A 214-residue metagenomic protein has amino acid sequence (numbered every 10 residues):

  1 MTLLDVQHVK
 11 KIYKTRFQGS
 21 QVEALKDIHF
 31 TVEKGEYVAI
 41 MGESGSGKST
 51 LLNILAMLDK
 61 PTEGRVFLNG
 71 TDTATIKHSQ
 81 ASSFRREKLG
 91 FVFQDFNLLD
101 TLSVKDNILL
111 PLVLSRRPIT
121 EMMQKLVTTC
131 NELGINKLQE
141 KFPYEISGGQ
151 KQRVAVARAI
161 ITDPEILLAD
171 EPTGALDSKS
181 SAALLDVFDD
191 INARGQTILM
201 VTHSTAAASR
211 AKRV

Functional and structural regions predicted by a protein language model:
L3-L4, V9-V214: ABC family nucleotide-binding domain
